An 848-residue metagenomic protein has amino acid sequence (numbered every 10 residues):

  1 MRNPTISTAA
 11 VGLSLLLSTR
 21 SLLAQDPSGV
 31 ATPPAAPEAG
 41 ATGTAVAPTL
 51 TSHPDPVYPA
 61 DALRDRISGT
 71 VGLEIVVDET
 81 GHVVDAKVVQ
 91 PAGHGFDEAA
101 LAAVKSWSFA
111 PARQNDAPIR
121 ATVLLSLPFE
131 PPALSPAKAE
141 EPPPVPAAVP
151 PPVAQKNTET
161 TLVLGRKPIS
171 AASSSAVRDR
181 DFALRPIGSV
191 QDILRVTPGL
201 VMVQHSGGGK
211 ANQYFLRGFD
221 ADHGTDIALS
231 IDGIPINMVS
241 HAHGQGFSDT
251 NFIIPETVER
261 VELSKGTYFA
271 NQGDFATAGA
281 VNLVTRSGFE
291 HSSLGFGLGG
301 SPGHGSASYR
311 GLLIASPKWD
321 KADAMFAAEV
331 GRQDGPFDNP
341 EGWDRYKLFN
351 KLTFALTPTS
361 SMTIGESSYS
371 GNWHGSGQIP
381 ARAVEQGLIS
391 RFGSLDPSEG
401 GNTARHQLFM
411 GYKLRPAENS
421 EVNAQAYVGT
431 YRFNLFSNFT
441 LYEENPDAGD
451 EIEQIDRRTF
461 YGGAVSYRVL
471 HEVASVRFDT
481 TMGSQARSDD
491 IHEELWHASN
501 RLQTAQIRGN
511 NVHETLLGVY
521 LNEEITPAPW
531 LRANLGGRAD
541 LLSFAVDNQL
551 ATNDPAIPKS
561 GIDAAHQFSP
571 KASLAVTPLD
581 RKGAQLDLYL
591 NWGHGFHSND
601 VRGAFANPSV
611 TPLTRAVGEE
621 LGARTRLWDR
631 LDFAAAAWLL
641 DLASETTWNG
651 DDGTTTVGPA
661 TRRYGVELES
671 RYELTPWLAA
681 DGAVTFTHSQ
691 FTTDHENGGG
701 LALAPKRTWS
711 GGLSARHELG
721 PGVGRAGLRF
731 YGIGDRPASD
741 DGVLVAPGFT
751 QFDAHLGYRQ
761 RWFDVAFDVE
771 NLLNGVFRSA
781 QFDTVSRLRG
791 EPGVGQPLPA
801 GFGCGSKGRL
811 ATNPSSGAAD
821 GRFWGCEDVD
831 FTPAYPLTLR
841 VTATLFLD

Functional and structural regions predicted by a protein language model:
Q155-Q191, K210-Q213, H241: N-terminal periplasmic "start-of-domain" segments of outer-membrane beta-barrel proteins
Q191, R195-M238: Extracytoplasmic beta-strand/coil segments of soluble accessory domains associated with Gram-negative outer-membrane
T197, N251-G295: A beta-strand signature from Gram-negative outer-membrane beta-barrel systems, especially the internal plug domain
I234-K265, N350: Short acidic/polar hinge/loop motifs at secondary-structure boundaries that mediate gating or recognition
S293, H304-Q333, F337-S376, G400-A417 (+3 more regions): Transmembrane beta-barrel wall of Gram-negative outer-membrane proteins
A355-Y369, G401-A551, L579-G583, A634: Face-selective signature of the C-terminal outer-membrane beta-barrel domain
Y467-R468, P529-A533, L541, A636-D641 (+2 more regions): Gram-negative outer-membrane beta-barrel transporters
G732-S739, Y758-D848: C-terminal beta-signal and adjacent terminal beta-strands/loops of Gram-negative outer-membrane beta-barrel proteins
